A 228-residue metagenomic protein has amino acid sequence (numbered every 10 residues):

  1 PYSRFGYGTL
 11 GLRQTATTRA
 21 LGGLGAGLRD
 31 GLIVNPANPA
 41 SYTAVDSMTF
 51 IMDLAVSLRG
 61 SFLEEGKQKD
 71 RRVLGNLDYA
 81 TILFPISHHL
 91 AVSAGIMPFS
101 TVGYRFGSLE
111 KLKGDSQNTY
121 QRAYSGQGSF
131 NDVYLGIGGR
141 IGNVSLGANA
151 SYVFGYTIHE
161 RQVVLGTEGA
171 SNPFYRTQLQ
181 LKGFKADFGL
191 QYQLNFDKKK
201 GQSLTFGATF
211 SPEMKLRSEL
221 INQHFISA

Functional and structural regions predicted by a protein language model:
P1-A20, P85-A228: Outer-membrane beta-barrel porins/channels
P1-S100: N-terminal, post-signal peptide beta-strand-biased segments of exported outer-membrane/organellar beta-barrel and other
